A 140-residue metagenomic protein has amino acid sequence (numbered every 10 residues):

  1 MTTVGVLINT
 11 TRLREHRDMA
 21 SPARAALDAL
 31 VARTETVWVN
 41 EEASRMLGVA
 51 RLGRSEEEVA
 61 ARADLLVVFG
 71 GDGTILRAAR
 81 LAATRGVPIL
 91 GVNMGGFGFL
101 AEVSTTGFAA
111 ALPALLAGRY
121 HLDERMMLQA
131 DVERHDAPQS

Functional and structural regions predicted by a protein language model:
M1-F69, T74-R85: N-terminal glycine-/serine-/threonine-rich phosphate-binding loop
V37, S55, I89, M126-A130: Generic preference for hydrophobic/aromatic residues in regular secondary structure cores
A50, G86-V87, G107-A111: Residue-level signature of transmembrane alpha-helix interfaces in integral membrane proteins
E58-A61, L81-A83, G91, Y120-E124 (+1 more regions): Solvent-exposed alpha-helices and their adjacent loops that cap or buttress functional pockets in soluble metabolic
R85-V103: Short, acidic/small-residue loops that bind anionic groups at enzyme active sites
F97-S140: Catalytic core of DAGKc-family lipid kinases
